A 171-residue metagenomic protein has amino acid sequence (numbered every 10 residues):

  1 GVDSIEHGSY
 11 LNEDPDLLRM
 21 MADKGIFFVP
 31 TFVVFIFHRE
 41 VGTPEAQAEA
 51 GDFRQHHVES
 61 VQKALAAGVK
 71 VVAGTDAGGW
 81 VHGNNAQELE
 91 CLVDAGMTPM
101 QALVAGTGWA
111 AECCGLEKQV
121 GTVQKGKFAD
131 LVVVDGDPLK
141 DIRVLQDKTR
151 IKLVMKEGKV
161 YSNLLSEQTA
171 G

Functional and structural regions predicted by a protein language model:
G1, R19-M21, T43-P44, A86-L89 (+2 more regions): Short, glycine/charged-enriched secondary-structure capping and boundary segments
G1-S4, G68, F128, R150: Short loop/turn motifs at secondary-structure junctions
G1-V58, A77, G96-T98, A111-C114 (+2 more regions): Active-site core of metal-dependent hydrolases
N12, M20-A22, A64-A66, Q124 (+1 more regions): Extracellular/periplasmic catalytic domains that process cell-envelope and extracellular macromolecules
R19, L103-V104, R143: Generic structural signal for individual residues within well-ordered alpha-helical segments across diverse proteins
F53-D137: His/Asp/Glu-enriched, well-ordered alpha-helical/loop segment that forms or immediately abuts the divalent-metal
E112, K125-A170: C-terminal cap of metal-dependent C-N hydrolases
